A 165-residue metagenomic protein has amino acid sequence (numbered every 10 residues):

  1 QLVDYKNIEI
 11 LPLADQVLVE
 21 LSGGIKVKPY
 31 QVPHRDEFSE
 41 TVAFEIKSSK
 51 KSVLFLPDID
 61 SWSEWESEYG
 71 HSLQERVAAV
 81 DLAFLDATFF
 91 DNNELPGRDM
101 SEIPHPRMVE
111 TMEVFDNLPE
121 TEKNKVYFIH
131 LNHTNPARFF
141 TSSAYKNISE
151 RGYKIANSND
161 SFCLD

Functional and structural regions predicted by a protein language model:
Q1-D4: Active-site HxH/HxHxD metal-binding segment of metal-dependent hydrolases
I10-R76, N159-D165: Core dinuclear metal-dependent hydrolase active-site scaffold
S52, D60-D160: Cap/insert and terminal regions of metallo-dependent hydrolase folds
